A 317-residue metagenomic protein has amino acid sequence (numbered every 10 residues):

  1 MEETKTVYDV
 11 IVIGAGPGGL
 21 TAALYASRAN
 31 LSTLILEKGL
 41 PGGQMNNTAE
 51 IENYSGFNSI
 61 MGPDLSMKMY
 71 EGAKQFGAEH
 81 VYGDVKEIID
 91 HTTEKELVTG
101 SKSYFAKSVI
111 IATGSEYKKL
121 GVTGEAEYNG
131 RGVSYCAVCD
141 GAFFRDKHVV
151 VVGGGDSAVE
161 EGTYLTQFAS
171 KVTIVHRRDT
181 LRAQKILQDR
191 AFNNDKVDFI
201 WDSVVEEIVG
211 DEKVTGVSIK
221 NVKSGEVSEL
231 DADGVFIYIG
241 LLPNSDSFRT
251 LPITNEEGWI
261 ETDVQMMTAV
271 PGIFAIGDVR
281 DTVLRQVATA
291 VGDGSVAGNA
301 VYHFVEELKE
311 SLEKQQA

Functional and structural regions predicted by a protein language model:
M1-I13, A29, S66, H80-K147 (+4 more regions): FAD-binding core/adjacent interface of flavoenzyme oxidoreductases
E2-T4, Y8-F76, S157-K185, A317: Beta1-alpha1 glycine-rich phosphate/pyrophosphate-binding loop at the start of Rossmann-like nucleotide-binding domains
T6, A73-K74, E79-V98, S103-A106 (+2 more regions): A Rossmann-like FAD-binding core segment of flavoenzymes
G14-G19, G114, G153-G155, G277: Conserved phosphate-binding and hydrolysis motifs of nucleotide-dependent enzymes
A23-L24, N47, G121-G124, G162-Y164 (+3 more regions): Short amphipathic alpha-helical segments
Q44, A106, K119-L120, V159-E160 (+4 more regions): Glycine/Thr-rich phosphate-binding loops of Rossmann-like dinucleotide-binding domains
E116, G121, E127-F143, I239-T289 (+2 more regions): FAD-site-proximal beta/loop scaffold in flavoenzymes
